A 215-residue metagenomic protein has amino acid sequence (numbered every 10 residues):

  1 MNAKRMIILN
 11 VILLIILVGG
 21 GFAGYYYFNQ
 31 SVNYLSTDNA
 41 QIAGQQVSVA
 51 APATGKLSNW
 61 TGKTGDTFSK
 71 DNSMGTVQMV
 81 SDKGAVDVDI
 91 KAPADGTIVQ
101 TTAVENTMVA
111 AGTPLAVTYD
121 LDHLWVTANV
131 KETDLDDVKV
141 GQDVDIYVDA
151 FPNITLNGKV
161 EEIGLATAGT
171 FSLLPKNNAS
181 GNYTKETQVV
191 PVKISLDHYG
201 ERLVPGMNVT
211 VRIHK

Functional and structural regions predicted by a protein language model:
K4-N29: Single-pass alpha-helical transmembrane signal-anchor segments
A23-Y34, N129-D136, D143-L156, K193-R202 (+1 more regions): Hydrophobic alpha-helix/coiled-coil detector that fires on Leu/Ile/Phe-packed helical surfaces
A40-I42, A51-L57, D89-I98, G141 (+1 more regions): Generic structural motif
G44-S73: Short extracytoplasmic
L57-T67, Q100-A103, L196, E201: Short histidine-centered loop motifs in beta-beta connectors
F68-D89, V109-A128, S172-N182: Short hydrophobic beta/alpha edge segments that flank linear recognition/processing sites
D95-A103, H123, T133-P175: Beta-strand/loop subdomains of soluble extracytoplasmic proteins
K131, K139, G158-K215: Structural microfeature recognizing short secondary-structure transition sites
